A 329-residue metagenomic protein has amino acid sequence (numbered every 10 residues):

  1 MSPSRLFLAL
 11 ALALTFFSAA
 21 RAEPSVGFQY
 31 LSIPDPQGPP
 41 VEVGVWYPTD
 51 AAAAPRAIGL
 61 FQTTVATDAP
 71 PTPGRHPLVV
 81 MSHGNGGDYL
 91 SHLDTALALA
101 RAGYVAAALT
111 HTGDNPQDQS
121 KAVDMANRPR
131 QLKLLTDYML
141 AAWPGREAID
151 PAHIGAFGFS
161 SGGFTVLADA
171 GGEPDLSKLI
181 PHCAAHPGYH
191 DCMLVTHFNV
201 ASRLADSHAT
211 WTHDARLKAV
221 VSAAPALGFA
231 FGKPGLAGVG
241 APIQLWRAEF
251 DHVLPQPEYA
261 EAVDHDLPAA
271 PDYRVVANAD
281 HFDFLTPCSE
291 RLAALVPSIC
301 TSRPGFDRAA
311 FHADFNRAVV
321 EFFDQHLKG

Functional and structural regions predicted by a protein language model:
A22-M81, S91: Domain-level recognition of soluble alpha/beta enzyme cores, biased toward histidine phosphatases/phosphomutases
A53, T67-H76, M81-D118, H252-Q256: Short substrate-entry loop that stabilizes the transition state in hydrolases
S91, K121-E147, P151, A168-E173 (+3 more regions): Alpha/beta-hydrolase active-site loop
G158-G162, V166: Gly/Ala-rich beta-loop-alpha elbow adjacent to hydrolase catalytic centers
L227-F229, F250-L254, H281-F282: Acidic catalytic loop of the alpha/beta-hydrolase fold
G235, A241, P255-D266, C288: Short alpha-helix in the alpha/beta-hydrolase fold that links the catalytic acid
V239, L245-R247: Short beta-strand/loop motif that positions the catalytic acidic residue of the alpha/beta-hydrolase fold
E290-G329: Catalytic active-site module of serine/aspartate enzymes centered on a nucleophile-bearing elbow/loop
